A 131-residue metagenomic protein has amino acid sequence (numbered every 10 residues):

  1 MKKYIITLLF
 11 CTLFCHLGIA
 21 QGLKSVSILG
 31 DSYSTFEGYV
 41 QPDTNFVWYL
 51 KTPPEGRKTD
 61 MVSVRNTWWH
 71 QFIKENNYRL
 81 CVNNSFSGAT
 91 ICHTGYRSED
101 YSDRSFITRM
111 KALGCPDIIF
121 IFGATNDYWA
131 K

Functional and structural regions predicted by a protein language model:
Y4-F14: Sec-dependent N-terminal signal peptides
F14-C15, D43: Hydrophobic alpha-helical membrane context
G18-G22: Boundary at the C-terminal end of the N-terminal hydrophobic targeting segment
S25, Y39-K131: Conserved SGNH/GDSL esterase-like catalytic core that processes O-acyl groups on lipids and polysaccharides
L29-G30: Short hydrophobic segments within beta-strands
Y33-T35: Short active-site segment of divalent metal-dependent hydrolases/proteases that encodes the spacing between
